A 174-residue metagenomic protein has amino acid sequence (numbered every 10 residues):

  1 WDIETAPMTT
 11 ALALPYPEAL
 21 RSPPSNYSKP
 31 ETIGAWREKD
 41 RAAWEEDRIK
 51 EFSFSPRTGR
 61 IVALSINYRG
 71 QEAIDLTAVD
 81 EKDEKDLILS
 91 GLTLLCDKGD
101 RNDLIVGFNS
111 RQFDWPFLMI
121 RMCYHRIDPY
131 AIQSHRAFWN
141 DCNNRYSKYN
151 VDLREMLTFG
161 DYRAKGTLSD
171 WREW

Functional and structural regions predicted by a protein language model:
W1-I120: Conserved non-catalytic scaffold segment of RNase H-like nuclease domains
G59-E81, G99-W174: Metal-dependent phosphoesterase core characteristic of DEDDh/y 3'-5' exonuclease domains
